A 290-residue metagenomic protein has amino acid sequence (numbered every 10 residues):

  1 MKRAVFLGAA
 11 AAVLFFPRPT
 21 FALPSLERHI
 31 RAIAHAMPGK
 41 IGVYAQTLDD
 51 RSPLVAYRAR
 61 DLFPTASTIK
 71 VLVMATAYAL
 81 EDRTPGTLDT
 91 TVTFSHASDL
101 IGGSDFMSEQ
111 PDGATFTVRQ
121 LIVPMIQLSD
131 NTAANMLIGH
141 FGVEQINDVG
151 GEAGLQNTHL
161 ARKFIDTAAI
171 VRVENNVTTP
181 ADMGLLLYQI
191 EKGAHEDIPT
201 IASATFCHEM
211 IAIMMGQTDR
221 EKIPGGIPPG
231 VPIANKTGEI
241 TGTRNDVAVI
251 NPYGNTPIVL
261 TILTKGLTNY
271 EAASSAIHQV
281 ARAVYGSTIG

Functional and structural regions predicted by a protein language model:
V5-F21: N-terminal export signals
L23-I33, M37, L54, H140-G142 (+3 more regions): Structured C-terminal helix/loop/strand segments within mature extracytoplasmic catalytic/sensor domains
H35-L62: Short, conserved catalytic-motif segment at the N-terminal edge
P38-K40, R58-R60, A66-T68, T87-D89 (+4 more regions): Extracytoplasmic
K40, A114, N135-H195: Mid-domain, small-residue-enriched loop/turn segments at the edges of structured enzyme/sensor domains
L48, L88-D105, F141-G142: Acidic helix-start/capping segments at beta-turn-to-alpha-helix junctions
R51, F63-V92, M125, L260: Active-site SXXK
S98-N135, V143, N176: Conserved catalytic neighborhood of penicillin-recognizing serine enzymes
